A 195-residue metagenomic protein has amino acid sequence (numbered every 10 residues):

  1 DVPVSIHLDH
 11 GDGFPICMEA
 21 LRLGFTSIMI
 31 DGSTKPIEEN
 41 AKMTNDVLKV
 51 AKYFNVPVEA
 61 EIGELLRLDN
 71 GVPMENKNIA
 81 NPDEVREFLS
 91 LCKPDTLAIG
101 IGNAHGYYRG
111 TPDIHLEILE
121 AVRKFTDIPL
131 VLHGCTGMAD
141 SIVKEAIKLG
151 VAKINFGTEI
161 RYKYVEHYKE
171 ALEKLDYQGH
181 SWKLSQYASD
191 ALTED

Functional and structural regions predicted by a protein language model:
D1, S5, H10-I128, D140-F156 (+3 more regions): Alpha/beta enzyme core
N78, I154, T158, S185-T193: Hydrophobic alpha-helical scaffolding
L132-G134: Thr-Gly-centered strand-to-loop micro-motif
A171-D195: Extended, intrinsically disordered, low-complexity segments
